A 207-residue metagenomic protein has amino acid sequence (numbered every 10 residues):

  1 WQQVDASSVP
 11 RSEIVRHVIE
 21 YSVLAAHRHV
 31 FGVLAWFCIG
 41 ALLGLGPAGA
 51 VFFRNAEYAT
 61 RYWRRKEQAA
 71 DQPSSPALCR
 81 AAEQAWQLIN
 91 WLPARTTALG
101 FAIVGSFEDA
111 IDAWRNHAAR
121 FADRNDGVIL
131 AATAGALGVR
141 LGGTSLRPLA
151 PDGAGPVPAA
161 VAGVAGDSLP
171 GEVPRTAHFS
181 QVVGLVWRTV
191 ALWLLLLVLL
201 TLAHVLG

Functional and structural regions predicted by a protein language model:
W1-G207: Hydrophobic N-terminal alpha-helices or hydrophobic patches in metabolic proteins across all domains of life
